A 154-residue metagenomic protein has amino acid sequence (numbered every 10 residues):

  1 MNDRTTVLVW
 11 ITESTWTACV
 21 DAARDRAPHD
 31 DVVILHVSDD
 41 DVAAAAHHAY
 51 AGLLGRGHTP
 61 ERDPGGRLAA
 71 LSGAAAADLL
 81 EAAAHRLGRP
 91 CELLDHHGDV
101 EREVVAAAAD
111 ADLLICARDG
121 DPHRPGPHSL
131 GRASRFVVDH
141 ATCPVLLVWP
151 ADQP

Functional and structural regions predicted by a protein language model:
M1-D3, T15, L71, A82-L114 (+1 more regions): Structural beta-alpha unit
N2-R4, I115-H140, P154: Glycine-rich, Arg-bearing micro-motifs that act as flexible, cationic patches
N2-R62, H140: Small/aliphatic-rich secondary-structure junction motif
D21, E81, R102, R135: Active-site phosphate/pyrophosphate- and oxyanion-stabilizing loops and adjacent acidic/basic residues in soluble
V33-L35, E92-H96, L146-V148: General small-molecule cofactor/ligand-binding pocket signal
H36, L113, A117-D119, W149-P150: Short secondary-structure boundary segments
R56-A75, H123: A short acidic, glycine-rich active-site loop that binds or catalyzes chemistry on phosphate/adenosine moieties
D139-P150: Short, acidic/small-residue loops that bind anionic groups at enzyme active sites
